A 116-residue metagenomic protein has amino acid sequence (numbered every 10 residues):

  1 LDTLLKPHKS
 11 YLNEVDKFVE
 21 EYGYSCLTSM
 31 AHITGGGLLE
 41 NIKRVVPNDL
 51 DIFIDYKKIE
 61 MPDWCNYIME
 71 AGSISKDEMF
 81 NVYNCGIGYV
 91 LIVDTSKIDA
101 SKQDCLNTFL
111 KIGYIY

Functional and structural regions predicted by a protein language model:
L1-Y116: Glycine-/charge-enriched secondary-structure boundary and capping motifs
